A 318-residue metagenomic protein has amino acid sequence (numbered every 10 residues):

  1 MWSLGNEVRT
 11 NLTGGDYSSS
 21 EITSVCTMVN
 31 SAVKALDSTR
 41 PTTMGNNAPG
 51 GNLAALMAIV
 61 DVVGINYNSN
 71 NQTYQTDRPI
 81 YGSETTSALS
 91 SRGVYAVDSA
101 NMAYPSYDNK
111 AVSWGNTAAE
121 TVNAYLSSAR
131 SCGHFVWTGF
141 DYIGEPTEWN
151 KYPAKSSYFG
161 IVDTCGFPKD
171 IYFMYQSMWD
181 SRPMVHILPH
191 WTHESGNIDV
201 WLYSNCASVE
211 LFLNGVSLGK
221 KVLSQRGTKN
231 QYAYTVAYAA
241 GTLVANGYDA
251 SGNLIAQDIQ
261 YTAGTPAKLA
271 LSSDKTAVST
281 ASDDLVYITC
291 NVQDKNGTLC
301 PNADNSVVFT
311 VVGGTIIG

Functional and structural regions predicted by a protein language model:
M1-Q225, Q231-Y238, T242-L254: Extended substrate-binding grooves/exosites of carbohydrate-active enzymes
F159, E210, V216-L218, A303-I317: Short, well-ordered beta-strand segments
W191-G196, A277-V286: Short, solvent-exposed loop/linker segments at the N-terminal edge of repeated beta-sheet extracellular domains
L202-Y203, N246, D283-C300: Beta-strand-rich structural segments
K221-L223, P266-L271, F309-G318: Short aromatic-acidic-glycine turn motif
Y238-T242, D283-L285, D304: Extracellular Ig-like/FN3 beta-sandwich strand-entry sites
G252-G264: Edge beta-strands of extracellular beta-sandwich domains
A263-A281: Low-complexity, acidic Ser/Thr/Pro/Gly-rich terminal tails and inter-domain linkers that flank the onset of structured
